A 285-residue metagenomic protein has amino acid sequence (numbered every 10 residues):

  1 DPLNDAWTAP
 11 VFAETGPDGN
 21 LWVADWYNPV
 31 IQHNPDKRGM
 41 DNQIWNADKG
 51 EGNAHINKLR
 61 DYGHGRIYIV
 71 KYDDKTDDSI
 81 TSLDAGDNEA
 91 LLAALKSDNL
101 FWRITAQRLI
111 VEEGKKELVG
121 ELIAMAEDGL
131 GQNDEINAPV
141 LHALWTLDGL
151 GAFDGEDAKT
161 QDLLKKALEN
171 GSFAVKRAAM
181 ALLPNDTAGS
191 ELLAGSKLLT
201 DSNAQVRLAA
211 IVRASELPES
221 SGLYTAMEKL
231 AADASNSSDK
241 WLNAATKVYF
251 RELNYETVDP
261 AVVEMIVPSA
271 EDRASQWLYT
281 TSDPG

Functional and structural regions predicted by a protein language model:
D1-N4: Blade-edge beta-strand/turn elements of extracellular beta-propeller and related beta-sheet repeat scaffolds
T15-D18: Residue-level detector of Asp-centered blade-edge/turn motifs that repeat once per structural unit in beta-propeller
V23-A24, N57-G63, V70-G285: Long, ordered, helix-rich scaffold segments
Y27-L59: Short, conserved, GDST-rich strand-edge loop motifs in beta-rich repeat architectures
